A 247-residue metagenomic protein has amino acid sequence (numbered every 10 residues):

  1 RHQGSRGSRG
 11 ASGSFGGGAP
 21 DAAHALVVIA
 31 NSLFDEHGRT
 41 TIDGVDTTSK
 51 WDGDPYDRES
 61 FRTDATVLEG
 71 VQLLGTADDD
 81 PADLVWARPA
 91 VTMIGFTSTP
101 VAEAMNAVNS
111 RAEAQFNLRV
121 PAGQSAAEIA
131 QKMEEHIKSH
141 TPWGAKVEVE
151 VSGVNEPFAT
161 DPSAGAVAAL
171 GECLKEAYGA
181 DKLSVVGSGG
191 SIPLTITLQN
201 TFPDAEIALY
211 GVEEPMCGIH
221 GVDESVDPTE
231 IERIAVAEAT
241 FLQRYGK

Functional and structural regions predicted by a protein language model:
R1-P20: Histidine/acidic-residue-rich, glycine-tolerant segments that coordinate divalent metal ions
R1-Q3, S32, Q115-R119: Residue-level recognition of well-ordered beta-strand positions that form the cores of beta-sheet-rich folds across
Q3, R39-E103, A107-R111, A122-K132 (+2 more regions): An extended, acidic, His-containing surface patch that forms the Zn2+-binding/catalytic region of metallohydrolases
G16, R119, G221: Short, flexible active-site loop motifs that bind/organize anionic cofactors or intermediates
G16-G38: A short core secondary-structure module
V27, N31, E134-K138, G171: Generic solvent-exposed, charged/amphipathic alpha-helical segments that serve as macromolecular interface scaffolds
